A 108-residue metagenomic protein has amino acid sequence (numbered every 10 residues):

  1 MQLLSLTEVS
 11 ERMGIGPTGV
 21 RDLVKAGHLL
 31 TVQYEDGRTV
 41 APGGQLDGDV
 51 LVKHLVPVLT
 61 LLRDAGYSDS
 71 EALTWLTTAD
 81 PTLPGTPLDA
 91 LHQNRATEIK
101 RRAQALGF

Functional and structural regions predicted by a protein language model:
M1-F108: Non-transmembrane "mature" sequence context
